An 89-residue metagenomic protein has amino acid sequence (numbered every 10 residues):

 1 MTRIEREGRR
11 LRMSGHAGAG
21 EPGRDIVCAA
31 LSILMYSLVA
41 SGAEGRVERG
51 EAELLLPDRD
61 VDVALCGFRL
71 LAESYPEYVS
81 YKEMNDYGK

Functional and structural regions predicted by a protein language model:
M1-I26, S32-K89: N-terminal intrinsically disordered, cationic/polar leader segments that include organellar targeting peptides
